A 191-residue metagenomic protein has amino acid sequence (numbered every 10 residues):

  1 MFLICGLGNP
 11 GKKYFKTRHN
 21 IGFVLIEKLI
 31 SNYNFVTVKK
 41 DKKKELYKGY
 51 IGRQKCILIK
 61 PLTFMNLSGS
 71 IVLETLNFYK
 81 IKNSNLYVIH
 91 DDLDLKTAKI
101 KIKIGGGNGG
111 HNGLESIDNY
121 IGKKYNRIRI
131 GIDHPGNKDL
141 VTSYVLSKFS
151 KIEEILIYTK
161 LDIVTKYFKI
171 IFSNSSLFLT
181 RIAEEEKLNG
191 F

Functional and structural regions predicted by a protein language model:
F2-I104, E115-N126, G136-L140, I155-L188: Nucleotide and nucleotide-moiety/phosphate-recognizing core
K101-G107, V145-F149: Short glycine-enriched, charge-decorated loop/helix-capping segments at active-site entrances that position
G110-G113: Hydrophobic alpha-helical segments within soluble ligand-binding/sensing domains
